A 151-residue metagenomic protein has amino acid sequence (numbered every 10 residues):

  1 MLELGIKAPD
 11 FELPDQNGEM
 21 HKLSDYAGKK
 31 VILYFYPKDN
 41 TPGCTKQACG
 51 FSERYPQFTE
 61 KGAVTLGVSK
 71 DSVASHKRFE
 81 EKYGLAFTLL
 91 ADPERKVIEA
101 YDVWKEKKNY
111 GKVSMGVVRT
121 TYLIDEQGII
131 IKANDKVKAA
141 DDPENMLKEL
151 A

Functional and structural regions predicted by a protein language model:
M1-A151: Chalcogenol-based redox active-site neighborhoods
